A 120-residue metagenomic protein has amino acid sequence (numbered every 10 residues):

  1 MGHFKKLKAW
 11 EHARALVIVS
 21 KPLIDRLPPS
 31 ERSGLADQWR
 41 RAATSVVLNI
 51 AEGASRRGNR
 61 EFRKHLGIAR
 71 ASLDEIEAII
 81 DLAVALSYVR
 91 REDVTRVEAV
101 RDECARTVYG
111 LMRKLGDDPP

Functional and structural regions predicted by a protein language model:
M1-P120: Amphipathic alpha-helical assembly/interaction segments
